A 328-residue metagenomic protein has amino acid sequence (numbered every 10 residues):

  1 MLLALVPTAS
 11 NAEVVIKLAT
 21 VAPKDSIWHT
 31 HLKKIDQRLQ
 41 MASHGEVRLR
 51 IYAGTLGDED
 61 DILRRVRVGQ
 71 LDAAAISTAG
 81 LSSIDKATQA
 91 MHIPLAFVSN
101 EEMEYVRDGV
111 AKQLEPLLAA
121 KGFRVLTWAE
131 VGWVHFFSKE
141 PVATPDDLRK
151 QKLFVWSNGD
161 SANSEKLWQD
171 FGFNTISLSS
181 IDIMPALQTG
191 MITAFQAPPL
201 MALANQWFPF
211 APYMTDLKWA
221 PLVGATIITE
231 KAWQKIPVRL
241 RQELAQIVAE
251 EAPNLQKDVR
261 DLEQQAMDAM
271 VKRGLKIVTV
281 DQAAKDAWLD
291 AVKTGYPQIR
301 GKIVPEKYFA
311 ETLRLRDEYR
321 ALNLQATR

Functional and structural regions predicted by a protein language model:
V6-A9: N-terminal signal peptide c-region/cleavage motif recognized by signal peptidases
A12-E102, Q113, L118-R328: N-terminal secretory/targeting leader peptides
